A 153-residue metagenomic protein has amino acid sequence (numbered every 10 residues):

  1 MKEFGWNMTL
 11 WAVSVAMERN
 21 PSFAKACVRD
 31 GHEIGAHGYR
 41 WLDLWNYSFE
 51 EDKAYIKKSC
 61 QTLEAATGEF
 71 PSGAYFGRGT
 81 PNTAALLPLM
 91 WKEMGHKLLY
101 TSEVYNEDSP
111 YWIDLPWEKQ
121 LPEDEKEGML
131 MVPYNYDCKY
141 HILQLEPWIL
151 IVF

Functional and structural regions predicted by a protein language model:
M1-D30: Active-site beta->alpha N-cap acidic-glycine motif
N7-S14, Y39-D52, F70-S72, G77 (+1 more regions): The substrate-binding groove and active-site-proximal loops of carbohydrate-active enzymes, especially glycoside
M8, I34, L98-Y100: Hydrophobic beta-strand scaffold residues
A12, A36-G38, S102-V104: Glycine-rich, histidine-containing beta strand-loop boundary motifs that form or position
N20-P21, N46, T83, W112: Short Asp/Glu-rich motifs
P21-A24, K53-C60, A84: Generic structural signal for well-ordered alpha-helices, preferentially at hydrophobic/aromatic core positions
C27-H37, K126-Y134: Short coil-to-beta-strand
Q61-A65, E69-F153: Active-site-adjacent pocket scaffolds in enzyme catalytic domains
